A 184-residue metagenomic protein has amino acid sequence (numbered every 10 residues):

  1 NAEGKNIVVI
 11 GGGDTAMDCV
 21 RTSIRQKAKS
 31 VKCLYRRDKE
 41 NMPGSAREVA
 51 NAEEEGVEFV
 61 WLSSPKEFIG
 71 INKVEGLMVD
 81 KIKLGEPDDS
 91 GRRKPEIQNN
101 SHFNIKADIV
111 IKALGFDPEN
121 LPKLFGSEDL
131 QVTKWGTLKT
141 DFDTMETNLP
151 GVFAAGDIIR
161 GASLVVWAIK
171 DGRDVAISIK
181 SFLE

Functional and structural regions predicted by a protein language model:
N1-A28: Rossmann-like NAD(P)H-binding beta-loop-alpha module
N1-G4, D88-A162: FAD-site-proximal beta/loop scaffold in flavoenzymes
G12, Y35-D38, F116, D157: Cofactor-binding loop segments of dinucleotide-utilizing enzymes, especially the Rossmann-like FAD- and NAD(P)+-binding
C19, A155-E184: A conserved FAD-binding loop/helix module that cradles the flavin
V20-E67: Rossmann-like dinucleotide-binding cores of NAD(P)H-dependent redox enzymes
L62-D108: A structured beta-alpha segment of the ubiquitous adenosine-cofactor-binding alpha/beta core
